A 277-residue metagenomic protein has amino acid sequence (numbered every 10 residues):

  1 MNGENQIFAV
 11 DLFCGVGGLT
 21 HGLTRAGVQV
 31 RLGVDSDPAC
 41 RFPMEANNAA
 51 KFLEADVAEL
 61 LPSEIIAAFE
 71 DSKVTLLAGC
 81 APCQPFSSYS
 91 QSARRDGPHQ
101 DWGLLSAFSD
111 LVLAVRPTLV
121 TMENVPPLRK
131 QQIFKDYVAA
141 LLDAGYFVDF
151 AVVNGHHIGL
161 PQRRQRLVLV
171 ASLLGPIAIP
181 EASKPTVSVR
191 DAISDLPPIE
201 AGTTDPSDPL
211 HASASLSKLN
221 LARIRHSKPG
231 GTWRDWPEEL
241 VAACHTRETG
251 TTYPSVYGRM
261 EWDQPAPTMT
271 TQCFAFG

Functional and structural regions predicted by a protein language model:
N2-L119, P126-K130, K135, A139: Core alpha/beta nucleotide-donor-binding catalytic domains of modification enzymes
E54-A55, Y146-H157: Conserved S-adenosyl-L-methionine
V125-R129, G155-G159: Short histidine/acidic/glycine/proline-rich micro-motifs that form metal- and phosphate-coordinating active-site loops
F150-V152, V168-V170, T268: Conserved hydrophobic/aromatic beta-strand scaffold that supports enzyme active sites
I158-P161, M260: A short beta-turn/loop motif at secondary-structure boundaries
L160-H211: Flexible, glycine-/basic-rich loop-and-beta segments that form/coincide with the SAM-dependent methyltransferase
H211-G277: C-terminal target-recognition/interaction regions appended to catalytic cores
